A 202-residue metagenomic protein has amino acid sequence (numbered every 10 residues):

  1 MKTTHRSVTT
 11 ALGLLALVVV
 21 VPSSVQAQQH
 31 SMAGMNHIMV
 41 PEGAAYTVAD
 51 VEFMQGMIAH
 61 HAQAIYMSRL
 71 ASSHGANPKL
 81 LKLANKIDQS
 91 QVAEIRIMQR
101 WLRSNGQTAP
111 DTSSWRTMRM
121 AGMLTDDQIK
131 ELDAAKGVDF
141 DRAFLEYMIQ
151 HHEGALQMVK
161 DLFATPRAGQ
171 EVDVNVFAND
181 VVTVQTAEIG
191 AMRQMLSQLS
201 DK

Functional and structural regions predicted by a protein language model:
M1-T4, V20-V21, I87: Intrinsic disorder/low-complexity segments
K2-L12: Bacterial N-terminal signal peptides that target proteins for export
A11-V20: Bacterial N-terminal signal peptides
V21-A27: Sec/Tat signal peptide C-region and signal peptidase I cleavage site
Q28-K202: All-alpha RGS (Regulator of G-protein Signaling) helical domain and cognate RGS-like helical scaffolds
